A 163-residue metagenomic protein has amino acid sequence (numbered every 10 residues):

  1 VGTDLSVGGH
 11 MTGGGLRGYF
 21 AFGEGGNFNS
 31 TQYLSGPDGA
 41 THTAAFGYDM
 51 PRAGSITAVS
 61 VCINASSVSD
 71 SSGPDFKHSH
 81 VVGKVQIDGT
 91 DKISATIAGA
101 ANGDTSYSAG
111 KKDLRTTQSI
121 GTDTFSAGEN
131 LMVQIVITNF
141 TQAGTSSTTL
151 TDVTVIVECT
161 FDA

Functional and structural regions predicted by a protein language model:
V1-T41, V82-K84, K92-G103, A109-K111 (+1 more regions): Glycine-rich, low-complexity segments
L34-R52, T116: Short beta-strands within extracellular/lumenal beta-sheet-rich domains
G54-S72: A short beta-strand element within beta-rich, extracytoplasmic domains of secreted/secretory-pathway proteins
S69-K77, T145-T148: Short consensus segments that form the blades of beta-propeller domains, in both extracellular/periplasmic
S72-T90: Short, surface-exposed beta-strand/strand-loop-strand elements in extracellular ectodomains
Y107-T122: Exposed aromatic-hydrophobic patches
G121-T141: Noncatalytic modules at the cell exterior or secretory-pathway interfaces, chiefly beta-strand-rich lectin/adhesion
T141-I156: Extracellular carbohydrate recognition
